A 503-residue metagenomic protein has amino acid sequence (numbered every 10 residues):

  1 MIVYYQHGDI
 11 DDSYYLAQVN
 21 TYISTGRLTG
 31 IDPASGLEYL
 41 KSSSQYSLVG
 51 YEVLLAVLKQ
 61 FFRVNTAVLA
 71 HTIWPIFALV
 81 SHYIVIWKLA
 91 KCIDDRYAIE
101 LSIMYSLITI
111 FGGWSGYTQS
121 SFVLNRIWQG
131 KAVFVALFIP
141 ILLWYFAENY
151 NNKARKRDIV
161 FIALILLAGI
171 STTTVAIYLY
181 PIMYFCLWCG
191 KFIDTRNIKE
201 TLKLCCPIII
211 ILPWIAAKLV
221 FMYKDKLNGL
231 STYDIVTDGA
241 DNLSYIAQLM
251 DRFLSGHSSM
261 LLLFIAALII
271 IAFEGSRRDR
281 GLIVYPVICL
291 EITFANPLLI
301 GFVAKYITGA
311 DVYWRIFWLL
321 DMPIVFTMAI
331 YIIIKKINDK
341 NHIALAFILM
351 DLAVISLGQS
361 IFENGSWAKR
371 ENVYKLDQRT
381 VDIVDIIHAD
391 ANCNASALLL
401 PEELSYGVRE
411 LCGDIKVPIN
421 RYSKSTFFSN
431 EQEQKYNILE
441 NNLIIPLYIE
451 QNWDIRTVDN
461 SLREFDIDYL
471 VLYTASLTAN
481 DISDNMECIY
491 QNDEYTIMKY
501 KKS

Functional and structural regions predicted by a protein language model:
I2-G112, G116-Q129, V133, L137 (+1 more regions): Active-site lumenal/periplasmic loops and adjacent helix-entry segments of GT-C-fold, multi-pass membrane
G8, S115-F134, K226-S255, I288-M322: Membrane-helix boundary/interfacial segments in multi-pass membrane proteins
R96-E100, D194-C205, L268-I292, K336-A344: Membrane-interface helix-loop-helix junctions at transmembrane boundaries of multi-pass membrane enzymes, predominantly
S115-G116, T172, A176, I215-K218 (+1 more regions): Transmembrane alpha-helical segments
I139-D158: Membrane-interface transmembrane helices that cradle and orient dolichyl/undecaprenyl
D158-V175: Membrane-interface alpha helices of multi-pass inner-membrane proteins
L179-I209: Perimembrane helix-loop-helix junctions
D377, V381-N442, S461-L477, M498: Short periplasmic/luminal acceptor-recognition loop of GT-C membrane glycosyltransferases, typified by
